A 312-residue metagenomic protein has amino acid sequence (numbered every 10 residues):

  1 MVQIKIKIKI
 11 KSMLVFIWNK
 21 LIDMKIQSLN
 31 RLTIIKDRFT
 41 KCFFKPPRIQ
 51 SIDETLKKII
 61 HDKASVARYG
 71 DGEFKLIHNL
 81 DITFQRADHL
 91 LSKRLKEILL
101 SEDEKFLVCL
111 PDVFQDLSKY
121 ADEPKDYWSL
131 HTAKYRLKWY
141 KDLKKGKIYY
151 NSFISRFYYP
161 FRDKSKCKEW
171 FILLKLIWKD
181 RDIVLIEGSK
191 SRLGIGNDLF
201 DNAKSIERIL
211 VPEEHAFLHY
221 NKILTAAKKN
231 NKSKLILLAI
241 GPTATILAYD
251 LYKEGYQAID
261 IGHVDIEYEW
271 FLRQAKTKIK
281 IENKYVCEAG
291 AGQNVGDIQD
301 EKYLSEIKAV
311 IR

Functional and structural regions predicted by a protein language model:
I4-I8: Ser/Thr/Pro-rich, intrinsically disordered low-complexity segments
L14-F200: Electropositive, gly/pro-rich neighborhoods at or near active sites that engage anionic ligands
D182, K234-L235: Structural motif
D182, S205, Q257: Residues at the starts of beta-strands that form the adenosine-phosphate
K190-S233: A mid-sequence, solvent-exposed acidic-amphipathic segment
I246-R312: C-terminal functional extensions of proteins
